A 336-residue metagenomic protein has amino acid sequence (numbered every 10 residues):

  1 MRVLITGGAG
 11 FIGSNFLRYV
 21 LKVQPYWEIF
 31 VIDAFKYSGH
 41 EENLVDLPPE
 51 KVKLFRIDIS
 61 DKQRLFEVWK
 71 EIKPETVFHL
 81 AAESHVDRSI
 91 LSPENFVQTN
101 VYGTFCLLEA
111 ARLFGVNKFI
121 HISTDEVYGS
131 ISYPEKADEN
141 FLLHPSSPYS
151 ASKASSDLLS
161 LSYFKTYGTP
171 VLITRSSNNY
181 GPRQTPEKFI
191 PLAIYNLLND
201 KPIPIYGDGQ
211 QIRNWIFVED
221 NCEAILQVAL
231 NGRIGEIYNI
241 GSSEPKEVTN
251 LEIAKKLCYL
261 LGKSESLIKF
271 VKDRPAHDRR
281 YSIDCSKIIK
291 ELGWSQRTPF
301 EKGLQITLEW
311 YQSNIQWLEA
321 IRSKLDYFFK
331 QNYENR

Functional and structural regions predicted by a protein language model:
M1-N179, R279, Y311-N314, A320-R336: N-terminal Rossmann-like NAD(P)+-binding domain of SDR-like oxidoreductases, especially those catalyzing
V20, Y163, L192-N196, A224-V228: A short, amphipathic alpha-helix embedded in the catalytic core of nucleotide-handling enzymes
I57, L197-R336: C-terminal substrate-binding subdomain of Rossmann-fold SDR/epimerase-dehydratase oxidoreductases
Q63, E75, D87, E94 (+8 more regions): Residues in well-ordered alpha-helical elements
I120, G129-Y133, G168, Q184 (+2 more regions): Proline-centered turn/helix-capping motifs that create local helix->coil transitions or kinks
E135, P186-I194, K272: A glycine/serine/threonine-rich, flexible loop-to-helix segment that serves as the NAD(P) cofactor-binding "lid"
F141, P145-S152, P182, P186-I190 (+1 more regions): The catalytic Tyr-centered alpha-helix of NAD(P)H-dependent dehydrogenases
S155, L159, Y163, A193 (+2 more regions): Hydrophobic alpha-helix immediately C-terminal to the catalytic Tyr-X-X-X-Lys motif of short-chain
